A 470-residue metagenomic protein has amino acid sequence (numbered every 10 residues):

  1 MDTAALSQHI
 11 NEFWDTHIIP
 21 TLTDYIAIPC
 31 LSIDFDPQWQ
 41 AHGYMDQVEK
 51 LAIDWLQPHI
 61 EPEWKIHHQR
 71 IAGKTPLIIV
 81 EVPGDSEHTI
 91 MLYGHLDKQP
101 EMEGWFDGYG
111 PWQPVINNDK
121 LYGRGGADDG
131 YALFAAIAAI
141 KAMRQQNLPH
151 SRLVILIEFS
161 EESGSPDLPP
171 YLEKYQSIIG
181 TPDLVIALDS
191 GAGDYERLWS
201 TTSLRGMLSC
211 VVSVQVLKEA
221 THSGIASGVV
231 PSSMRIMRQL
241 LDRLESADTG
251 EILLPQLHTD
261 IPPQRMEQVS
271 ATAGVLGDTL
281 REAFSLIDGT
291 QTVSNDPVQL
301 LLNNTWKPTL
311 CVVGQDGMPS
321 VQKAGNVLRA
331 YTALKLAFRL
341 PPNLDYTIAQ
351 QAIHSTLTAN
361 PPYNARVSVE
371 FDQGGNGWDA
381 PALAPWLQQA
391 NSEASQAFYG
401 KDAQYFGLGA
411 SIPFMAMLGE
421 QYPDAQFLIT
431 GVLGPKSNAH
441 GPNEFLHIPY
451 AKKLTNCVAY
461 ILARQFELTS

Functional and structural regions predicted by a protein language model:
D2-E103, Y331, K335: N-terminal helical capping/dimerization or prosegment-like subdomains of hydrolases acting on amide or phosphate bonds
A27, Q57-P58, Q145, Q176-S177 (+7 more regions): Generic secondary-structure signature for well-ordered alpha-helical cores
H68-A72, G125-D129, Y405-A410: Active-site nucleophile and cofactor-binding loops and adjacent substrate-binding regions of central metabolic enzymes
E87-I157, K453: Active-site metal-coordination/substrate-binding segment of hydrolases, especially metallo-dependent peptidases
G126-N295, L301-P308, Q421, N443-A451: Fold-level recognition of mixed alpha/beta catalytic cores in primary-metabolism enzymes, strongest
A127, K218-A220, F338-Y346, G375: A generic structural motif
D194, I252-Y331, P342-S355, N360 (+1 more regions): An extended, acidic, His-containing surface patch that forms the Zn2+-binding/catalytic region of metallohydrolases
